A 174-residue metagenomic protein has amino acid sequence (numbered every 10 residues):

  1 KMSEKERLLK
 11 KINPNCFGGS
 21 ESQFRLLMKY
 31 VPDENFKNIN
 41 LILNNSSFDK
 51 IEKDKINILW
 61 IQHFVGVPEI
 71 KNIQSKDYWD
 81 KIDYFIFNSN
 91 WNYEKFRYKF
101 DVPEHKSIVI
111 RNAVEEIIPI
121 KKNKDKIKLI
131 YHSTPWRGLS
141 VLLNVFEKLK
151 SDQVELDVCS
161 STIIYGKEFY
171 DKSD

Functional and structural regions predicted by a protein language model:
K1-S46, I51: N-terminal pre-catalytic "stem/leader" segment of glycosyltransferase-like enzymes
N35, S47-K55, W79-D80, K99-D101 (+1 more regions): Short loop/helix-cap segments at secondary-structure boundaries that form the rim of catalytic
I39-E69, D83-F87, I110: Active-site proximal beta-strand in glycosyltransferases
E69-K71, R97-Y98, I108-K126: Acidic anion/phosphate-binding donor-loop and adjacent secondary structure in glycosyltransferase catalytic cores
N72-D83: A conserved, positively charged/aromatic
D83-K106: A short, active-site helix/loop in glycosyltransferases that binds the activated sugar's phosphate group
W91, A113, T162: Carbohydrate-associated surface elements
E116, K122-D174: Conserved catalytic-core segment of nucleotide-activated headgroup transferases in glycan assembly
